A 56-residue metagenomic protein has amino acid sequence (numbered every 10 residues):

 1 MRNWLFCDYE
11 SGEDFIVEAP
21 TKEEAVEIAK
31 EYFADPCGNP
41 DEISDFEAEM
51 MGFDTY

Functional and structural regions predicted by a protein language model:
M1-E13: Short aromatic-glycine-(Arg/Gly/Cys) micro-motifs in beta-strand/loop hairpins
N3-L5, A19, N39: Residue-level detector of functional hotspots within protein domains
D8, E18-A19, D45: Surface-exposed beta-strand edges and flanking loops
G12-E23, T55: Short, low-complexity, intrinsically disordered N-terminal segments
E18-D35: Short, flexible N-terminal segments of the mature chain
E31-Y56: Short, mixed-charge low-complexity intrinsically disordered segments
